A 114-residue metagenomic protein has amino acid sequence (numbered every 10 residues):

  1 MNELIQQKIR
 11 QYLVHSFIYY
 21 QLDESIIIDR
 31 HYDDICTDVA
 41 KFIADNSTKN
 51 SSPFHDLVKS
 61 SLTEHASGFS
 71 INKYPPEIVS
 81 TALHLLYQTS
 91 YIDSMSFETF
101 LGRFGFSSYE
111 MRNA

Functional and structural regions predicted by a protein language model:
M1-A114: Phosphate/adenylate-binding "loop-and-lid" substructures adjacent to NTP/NAD/dNTP-binding pockets in NTP-dependent
